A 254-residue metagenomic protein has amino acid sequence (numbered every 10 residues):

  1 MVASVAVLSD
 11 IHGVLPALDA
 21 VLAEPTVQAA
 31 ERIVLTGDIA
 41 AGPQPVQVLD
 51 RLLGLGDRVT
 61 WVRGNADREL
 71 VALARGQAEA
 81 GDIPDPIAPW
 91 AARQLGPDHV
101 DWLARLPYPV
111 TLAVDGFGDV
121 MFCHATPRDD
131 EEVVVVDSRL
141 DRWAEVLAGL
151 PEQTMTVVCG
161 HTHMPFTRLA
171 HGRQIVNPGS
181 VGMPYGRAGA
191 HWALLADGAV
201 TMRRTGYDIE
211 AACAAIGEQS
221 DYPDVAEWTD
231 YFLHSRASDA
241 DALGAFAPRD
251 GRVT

Functional and structural regions predicted by a protein language model:
M1-A6, L112-M121, A170-Q174: Beta-strand-turn-beta hairpins that frame and shape the catalytic cleft of phosphate-ester-processing enzymes
V2-A104: Core catalytic region of metal-dependent phosphoesterases/phosphodiesterases, especially metallo-beta-lactamase-like
V7, W61, V157, I175-N177 (+1 more regions): Conserved beta-strand scaffold positions in the cores of enzyme catalytic domains, especially in NTP/NDP-utilizing
H12-A17, A41-P43, A66-V71, D130 (+2 more regions): Active-site environment of divalent metal-dependent phosphoester hydrolases
P25-A30, L55, V114-G116, L150-Q153 (+1 more regions): Glycine-rich phosphate-binding loop signature in dinucleotide/nucleotide-binding domains
A78-P86, G116, V120-E152: Active-site-proximal segments of metal-dependent phosphoesterases and phosphodiesterases across multiple
D137-V176, W192: Anionic-ligand binding region
L169-T254: Acidic, His/Gly-rich catalytic cores of divalent-metal-dependent hydrolytic chemistry
